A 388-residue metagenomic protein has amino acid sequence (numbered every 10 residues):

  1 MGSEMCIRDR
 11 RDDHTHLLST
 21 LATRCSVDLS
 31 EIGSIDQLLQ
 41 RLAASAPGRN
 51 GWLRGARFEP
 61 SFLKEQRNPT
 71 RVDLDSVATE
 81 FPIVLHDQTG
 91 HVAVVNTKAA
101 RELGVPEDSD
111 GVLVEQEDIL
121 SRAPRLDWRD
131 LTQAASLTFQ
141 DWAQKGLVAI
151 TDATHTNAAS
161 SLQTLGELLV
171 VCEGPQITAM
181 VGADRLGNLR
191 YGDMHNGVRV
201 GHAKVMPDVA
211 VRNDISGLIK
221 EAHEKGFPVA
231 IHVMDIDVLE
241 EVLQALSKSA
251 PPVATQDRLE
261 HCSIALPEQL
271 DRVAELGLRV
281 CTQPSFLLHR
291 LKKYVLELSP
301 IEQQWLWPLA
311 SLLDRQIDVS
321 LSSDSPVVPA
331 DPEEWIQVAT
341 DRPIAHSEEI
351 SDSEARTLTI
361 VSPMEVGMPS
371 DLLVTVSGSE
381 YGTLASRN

Functional and structural regions predicted by a protein language model:
M1-I7: Short, small-residue-biased leader/transition segments that mark boundaries at the very start of proteins
S3, L42-A43, A100-E107, A183-H195 (+1 more regions): Short amphipathic alpha-helices and their capping/turn segments at secondary-structure boundaries
R8-E173, A179-D184, V205-E221, K225-M234 (+3 more regions): Divalent metal-binding segments
H16, H195-V209, L278-L288: Non-cysteine beta-strand/loop elements that form the S-adenosyl-L-methionine
E107, S161-L168, G187-D193, L239-A250 (+1 more regions): Distinct, well-ordered alpha-helical segments
Y191-G201, I219-A222, H261: Non-catalytic terminal/interface segments that mediate subunit docking, oligomerization, and allosteric communication
K220-A230, D237-D257, H261-C262, P267 (+3 more regions): His/Asp/Glu-enriched, well-ordered alpha-helical/loop segment that forms or immediately abuts the divalent-metal
